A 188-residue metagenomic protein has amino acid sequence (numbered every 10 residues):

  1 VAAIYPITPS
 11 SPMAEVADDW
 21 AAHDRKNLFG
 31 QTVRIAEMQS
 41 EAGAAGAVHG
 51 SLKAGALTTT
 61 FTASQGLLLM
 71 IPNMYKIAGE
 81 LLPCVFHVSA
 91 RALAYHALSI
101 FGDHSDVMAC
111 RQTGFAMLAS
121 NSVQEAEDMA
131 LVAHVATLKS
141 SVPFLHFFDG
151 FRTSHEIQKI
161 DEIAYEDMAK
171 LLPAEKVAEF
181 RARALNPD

Functional and structural regions predicted by a protein language model:
V1-A109, G114, L131-V132, G150-F151: Thiamine diphosphate
E15, E37, E41, E80 (+6 more regions): Glutamate identity and glutamate-enriched acidic tracts
F29, S40, S122-V123, D188: Intrinsic-disorder/low-complexity, polar/charged segments
F29-V33, F144-D188: Conformationally flexible catalytic loops at phosphate/diphosphate-handling active centers
I100-G150, E162, A174-V177: Conserved thiamine diphosphate
